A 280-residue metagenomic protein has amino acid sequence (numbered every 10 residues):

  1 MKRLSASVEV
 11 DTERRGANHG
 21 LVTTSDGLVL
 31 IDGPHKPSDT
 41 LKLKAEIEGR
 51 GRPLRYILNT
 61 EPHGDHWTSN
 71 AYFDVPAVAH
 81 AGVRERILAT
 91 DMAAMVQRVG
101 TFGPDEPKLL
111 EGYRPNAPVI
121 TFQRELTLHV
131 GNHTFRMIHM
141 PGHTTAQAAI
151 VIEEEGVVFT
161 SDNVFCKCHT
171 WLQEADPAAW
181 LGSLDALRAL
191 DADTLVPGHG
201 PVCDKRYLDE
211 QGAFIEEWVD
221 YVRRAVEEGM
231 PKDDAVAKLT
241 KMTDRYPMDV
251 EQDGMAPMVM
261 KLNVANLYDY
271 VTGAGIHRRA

Functional and structural regions predicted by a protein language model:
M1-A45, A149-S161: Conserved beta-strand hairpin/beta-sheet module of binuclear metal-dependent hydrolase folds, prominently
S7, V22, D32, I47 (+9 more regions): Divalent metal-coordination and catalytic microenvironments
T12, A81, P141: Residues at the C-termini of beta-strands that transition into short coil/loop
N18-G20, I120, R124-L126, A148: Residue-level detector of beta-strand structural context in well-folded domains
G27-V29, H35-P37, T127, T134-P141 (+1 more regions): Metallo-beta-lactamase
S38-V83, D191: Active-site metal-binding motif and surrounding structural segment of the metallo-beta-lactamase
L88-I138, E154: Metallo-beta-lactamase
A189-L190, D204-A280: Accessory terminal helices/loops
